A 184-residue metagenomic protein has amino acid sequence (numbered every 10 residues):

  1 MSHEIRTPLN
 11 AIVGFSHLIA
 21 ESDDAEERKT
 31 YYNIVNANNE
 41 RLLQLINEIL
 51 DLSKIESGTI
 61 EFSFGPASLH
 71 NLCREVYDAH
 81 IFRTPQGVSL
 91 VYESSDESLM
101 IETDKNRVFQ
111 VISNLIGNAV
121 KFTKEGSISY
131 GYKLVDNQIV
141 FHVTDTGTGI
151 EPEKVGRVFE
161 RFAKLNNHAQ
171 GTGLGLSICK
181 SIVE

Functional and structural regions predicted by a protein language model:
G14, I150-F162: Short conserved segment of the HATPase_c
G14-E26, T30, I34: Conserved C-terminal segment of the DHp
A37-L42: Short alpha-helical segment of the dimerization/phosphotransfer core of two-component systems
S53-F64: Helix-loop junction within the histidine kinase core
S63-D78, V91, F109, V140: A conserved beta-strand-to-alpha-helix junction within the catalytic ATP-binding
R83-Y92, E97: Short conserved segments within the C-terminal catalytic ATPase subdomain
G175, C179: Short alpha-helical Gxxx[C/S/T] motif in the catalytic ATP-binding
V183-E184: Detector for a conserved hydrophobic position within an alpha-helical segment of the HATPase_c
